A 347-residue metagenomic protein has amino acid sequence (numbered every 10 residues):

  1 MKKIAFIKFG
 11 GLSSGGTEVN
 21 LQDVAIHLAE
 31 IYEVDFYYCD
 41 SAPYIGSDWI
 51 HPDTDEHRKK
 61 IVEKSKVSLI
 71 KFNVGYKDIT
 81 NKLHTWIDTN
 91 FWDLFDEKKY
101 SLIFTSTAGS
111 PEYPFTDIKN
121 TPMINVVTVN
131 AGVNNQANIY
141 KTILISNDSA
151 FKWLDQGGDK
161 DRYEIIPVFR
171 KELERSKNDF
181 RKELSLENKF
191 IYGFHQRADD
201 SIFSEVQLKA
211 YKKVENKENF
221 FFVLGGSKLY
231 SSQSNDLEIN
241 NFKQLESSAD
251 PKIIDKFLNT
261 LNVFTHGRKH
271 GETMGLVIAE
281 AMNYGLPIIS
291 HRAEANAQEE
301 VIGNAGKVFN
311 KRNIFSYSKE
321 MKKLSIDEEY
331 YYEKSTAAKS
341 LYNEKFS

Functional and structural regions predicted by a protein language model:
K8-S14, H27, I31-K82, K228-Y230: N-terminal strand-loop element at the rim of the active site of nucleotide-sugar-dependent glycosyltransferases
G16, E329-S347: A charged, aromatic-enriched C-terminal amphipathic alpha-helix characteristic of glycosyltransferases across folds
V133-Y163, R170-R175, L229-S232: A short, active-site helix/loop in glycosyltransferases that binds the activated sugar's phosphate group
S185-I202, L208-Y211: Conserved donor-binding/catalytic core segment of Leloir-type glycosyltransferases
S232-P251: Nucleotide-activated donor-binding/catalytic signature segment of Leloir-type glycosyltransferases, i.e., the conserved
K256-T273, L286: Acidic donor-binding loop of glycosyltransferase active sites
P287-R292: Short hydrophobic beta-strand element within catalytic cores of glycosyltransferases and related nucleotide-activated
G303-F315, K323-E328: Conserved acidic donor-binding segment of nucleotide-sugar-dependent glycosyltransferases
